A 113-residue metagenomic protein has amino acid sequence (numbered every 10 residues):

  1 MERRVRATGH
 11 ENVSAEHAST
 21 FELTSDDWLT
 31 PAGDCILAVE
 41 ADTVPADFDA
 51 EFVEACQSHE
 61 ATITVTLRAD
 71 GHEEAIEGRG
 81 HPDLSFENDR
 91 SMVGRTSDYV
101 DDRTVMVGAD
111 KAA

Functional and structural regions predicted by a protein language model:
M1-E2, E51, L67, A113: Hydrophobic alpha-helical segments
M1-T43: The feature marks the first
E2-R6, E22, T62-R68, E73-A75 (+1 more regions): Ser/Thr- (and often Asn-) enriched beta-sheet segments in non-cytosolic proteins
A7-G9, S25, A41, L67-A69 (+3 more regions): Surface-exposed beta-strand edges and flanking loops
F21-L23, F52, M92: A compositionally biased, intrinsically disordered/low-complexity signal enriched for hydrophobic/aromatic residues
D27-T30, L37-D47, E54-S58, S97-D98 (+1 more regions): Short, low-complexity cationic-aromatic patches
P31, H72-A113: Short, solvent-exposed interaction modules
D34-H81: Acidic (E/D-rich), amphipathic helical modules within compact regulatory domains
